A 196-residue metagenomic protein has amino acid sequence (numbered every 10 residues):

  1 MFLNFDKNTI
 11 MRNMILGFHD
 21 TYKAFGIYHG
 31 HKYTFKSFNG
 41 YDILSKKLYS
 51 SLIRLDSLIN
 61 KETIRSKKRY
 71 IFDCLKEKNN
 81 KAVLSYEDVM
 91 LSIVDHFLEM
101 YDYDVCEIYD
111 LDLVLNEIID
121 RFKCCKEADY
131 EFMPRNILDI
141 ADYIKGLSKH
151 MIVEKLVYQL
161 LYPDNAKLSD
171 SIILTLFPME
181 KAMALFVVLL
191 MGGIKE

Functional and structural regions predicted by a protein language model:
M1-E196: Patatin-like phospholipase
